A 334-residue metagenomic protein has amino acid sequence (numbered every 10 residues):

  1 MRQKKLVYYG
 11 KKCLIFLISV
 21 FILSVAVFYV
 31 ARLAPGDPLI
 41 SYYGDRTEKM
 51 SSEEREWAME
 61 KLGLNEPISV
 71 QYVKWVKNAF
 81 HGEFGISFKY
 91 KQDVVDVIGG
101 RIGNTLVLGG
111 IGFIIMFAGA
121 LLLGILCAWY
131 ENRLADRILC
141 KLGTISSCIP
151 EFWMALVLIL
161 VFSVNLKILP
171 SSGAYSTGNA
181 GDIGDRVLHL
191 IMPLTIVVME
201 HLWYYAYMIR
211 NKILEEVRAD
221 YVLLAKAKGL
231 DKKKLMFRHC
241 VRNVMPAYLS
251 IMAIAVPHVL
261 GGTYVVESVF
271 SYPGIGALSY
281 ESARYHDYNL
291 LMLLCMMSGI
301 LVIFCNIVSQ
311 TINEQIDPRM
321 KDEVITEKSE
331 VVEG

Functional and structural regions predicted by a protein language model:
M1-I15, A227-K228: N-terminal Sec/SRP start-transfer signal
M1-K5, L64-L121: An internal, D/E-rich "acidic patch" concept
V7, I102-A135, E151, A180-G334: Alpha-helical transmembrane segments of integral membrane proteins, especially multi-pass inner/plasma-membrane
V20-A26, I145-L160, M252-P257: Hydrophobic alpha-helical membrane-insertion segments
V20-V70, L166-D185: Hydrophobic alpha-helical transmembrane segments of membrane transport/permease proteins and related membrane-embedded
I22, A26, V30, G119 (+7 more regions): Alpha-helical membrane-inserting segments
M50-H81, L190, F270-E281: Short hydrophobic, aromatic-rich alpha-helical segments embedded in or entering the lipid bilayer of multi-pass
K141-W203: Membrane-water interface segments at transmembrane-helix boundaries in multipass membrane proteins
